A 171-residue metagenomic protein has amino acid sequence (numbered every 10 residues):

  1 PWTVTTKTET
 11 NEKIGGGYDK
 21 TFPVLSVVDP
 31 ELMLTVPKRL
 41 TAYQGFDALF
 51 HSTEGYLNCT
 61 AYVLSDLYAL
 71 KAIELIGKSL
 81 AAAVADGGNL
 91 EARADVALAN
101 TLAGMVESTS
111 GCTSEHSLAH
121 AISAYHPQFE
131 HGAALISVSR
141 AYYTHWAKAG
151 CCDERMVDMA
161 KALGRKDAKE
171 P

Functional and structural regions predicted by a protein language model:
P1-L64, E154: A glycine/threonine-rich phosphate-anchoring loop and its flanking beta-alpha core in nucleotide/phosphate-binding
V27-M33, I76-A85, S117-S123: Short amphipathic alpha-helical segments and their helix-coil junctions
R39-L102, V106: C-terminal and late-domain segments of enzyme folds
F46, I73, E115, L135-I136 (+1 more regions): A general structural signal for well-ordered alpha-helical segments in protein cores
F50-Y56, A61, E74, A121-P127 (+1 more regions): Glycine-rich flexible loops
T101-G132: Glycine-rich phosphate/pyrophosphate-binding beta-alpha loops
Y125-Q128, G132-P171: Gly/Pro-rich interdomain helix-loop hinge
